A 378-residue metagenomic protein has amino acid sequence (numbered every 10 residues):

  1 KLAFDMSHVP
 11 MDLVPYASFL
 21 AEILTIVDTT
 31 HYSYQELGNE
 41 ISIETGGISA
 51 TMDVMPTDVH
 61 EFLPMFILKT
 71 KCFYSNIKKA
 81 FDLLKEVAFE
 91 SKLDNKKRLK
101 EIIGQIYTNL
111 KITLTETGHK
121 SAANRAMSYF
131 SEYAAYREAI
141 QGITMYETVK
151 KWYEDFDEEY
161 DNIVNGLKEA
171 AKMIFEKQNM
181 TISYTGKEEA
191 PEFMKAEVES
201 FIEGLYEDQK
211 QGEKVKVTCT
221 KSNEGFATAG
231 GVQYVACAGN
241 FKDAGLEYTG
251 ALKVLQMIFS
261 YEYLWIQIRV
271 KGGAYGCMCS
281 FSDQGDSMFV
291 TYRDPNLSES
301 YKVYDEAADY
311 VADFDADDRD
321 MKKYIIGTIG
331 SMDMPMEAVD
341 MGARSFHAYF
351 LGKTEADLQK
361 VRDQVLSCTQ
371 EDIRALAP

Functional and structural regions predicted by a protein language model:
K1, E40-K216, K271-P378: Charge-rich, well-structured scaffold segments of protease-associated domains
K1-T25, K172, N179, S183 (+2 more regions): His/Glu-based metal-binding/catalytic segments typifying zinc-dependent metallopeptidases
M11, D28, K71-S75: Alpha-helix capping and helix-loop boundary segments enriched in small/acidic/polar residues
L13-V27, H31-Y34, G38-E40, A229 (+3 more regions): Substrate-recognition/cap regions that form aromatic- and gly/pro-loop-enriched pockets for small-molecule ligands
